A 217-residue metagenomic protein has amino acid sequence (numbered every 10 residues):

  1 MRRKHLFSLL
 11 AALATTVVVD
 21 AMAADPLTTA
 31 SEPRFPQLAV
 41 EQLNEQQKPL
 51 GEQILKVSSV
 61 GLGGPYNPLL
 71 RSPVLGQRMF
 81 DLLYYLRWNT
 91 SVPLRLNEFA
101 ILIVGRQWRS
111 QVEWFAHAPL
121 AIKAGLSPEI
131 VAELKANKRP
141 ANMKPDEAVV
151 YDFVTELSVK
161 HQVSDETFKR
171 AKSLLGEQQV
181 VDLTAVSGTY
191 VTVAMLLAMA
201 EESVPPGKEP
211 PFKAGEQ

Functional and structural regions predicted by a protein language model:
M1-L9: Bacterial N-terminal signal peptides that target proteins for export
S8-D20: Bacterial N-terminal signal peptides
M22-Q217: Hydrophobic alpha-helical segments
